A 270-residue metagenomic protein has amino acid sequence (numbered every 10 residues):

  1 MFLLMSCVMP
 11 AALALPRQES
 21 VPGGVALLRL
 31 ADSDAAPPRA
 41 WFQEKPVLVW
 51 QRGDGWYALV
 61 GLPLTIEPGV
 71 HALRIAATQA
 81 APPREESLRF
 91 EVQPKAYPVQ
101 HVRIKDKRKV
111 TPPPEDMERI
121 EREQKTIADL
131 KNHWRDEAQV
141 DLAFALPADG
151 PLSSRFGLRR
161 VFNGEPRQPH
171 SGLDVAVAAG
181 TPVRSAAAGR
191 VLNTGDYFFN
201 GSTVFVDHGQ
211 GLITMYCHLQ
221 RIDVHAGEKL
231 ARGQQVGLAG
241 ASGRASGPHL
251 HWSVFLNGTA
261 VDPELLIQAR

Functional and structural regions predicted by a protein language model:
M1-V8: Bacterial N-terminal signal peptides
L4, Q18-S20, L30, R39 (+9 more regions): Generic marker of residues within folded, mature protein domains
A12-R89, P94-A96: Cationic-aromatic interfacial patches
A14, R89-N200: Surface-exposed, glycine-biased beta-strand/turn segments
E44, Q79-H101, K125-K131, S202-Q210 (+1 more regions): A broadly tuned preference for mixed-charge, low-complexity surface segments
A145-R270: Catalytic cores of peptidoglycan-degrading enzymes
